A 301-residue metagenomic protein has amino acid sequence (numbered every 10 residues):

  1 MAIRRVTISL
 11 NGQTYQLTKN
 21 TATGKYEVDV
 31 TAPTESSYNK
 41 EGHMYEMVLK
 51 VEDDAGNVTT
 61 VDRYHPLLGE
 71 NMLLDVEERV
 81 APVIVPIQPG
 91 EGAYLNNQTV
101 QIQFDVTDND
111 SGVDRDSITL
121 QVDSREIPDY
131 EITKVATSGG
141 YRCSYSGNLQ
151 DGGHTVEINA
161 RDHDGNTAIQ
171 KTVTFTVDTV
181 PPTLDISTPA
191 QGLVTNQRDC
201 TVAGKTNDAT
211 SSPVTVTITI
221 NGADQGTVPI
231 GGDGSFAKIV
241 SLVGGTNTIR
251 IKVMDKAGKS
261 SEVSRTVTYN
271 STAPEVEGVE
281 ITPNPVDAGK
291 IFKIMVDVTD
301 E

Functional and structural regions predicted by a protein language model:
M1-I3, D108-R115, N207-V216, T299-E301: Extracellular acidic loop/turn motifs
A22-T34, V135-S144, G231-A237: Aromatic sugar-binding surface patches on proteins that engage polysaccharides or sugar-phosphate polymers
A32-M44, S146-G153, I239-T246: Surface-exposed, short loops/turns at beta-strand junctions within beta-sandwich domains
H65-P82, T172-D185, R265-P274: Flexible, low-complexity linkers/stalks enriched in Thr/Pro that connect modular domains
G92-Q98, Q191-R198, N284-K290: Short, solvent-exposed loop/linker segments at the N-terminal edge of repeated beta-sheet extracellular domains
Q101-N109, T201-N207, K293-T299: Short edge beta-strand/loop segments characteristic of extracellular beta-sandwich folds
